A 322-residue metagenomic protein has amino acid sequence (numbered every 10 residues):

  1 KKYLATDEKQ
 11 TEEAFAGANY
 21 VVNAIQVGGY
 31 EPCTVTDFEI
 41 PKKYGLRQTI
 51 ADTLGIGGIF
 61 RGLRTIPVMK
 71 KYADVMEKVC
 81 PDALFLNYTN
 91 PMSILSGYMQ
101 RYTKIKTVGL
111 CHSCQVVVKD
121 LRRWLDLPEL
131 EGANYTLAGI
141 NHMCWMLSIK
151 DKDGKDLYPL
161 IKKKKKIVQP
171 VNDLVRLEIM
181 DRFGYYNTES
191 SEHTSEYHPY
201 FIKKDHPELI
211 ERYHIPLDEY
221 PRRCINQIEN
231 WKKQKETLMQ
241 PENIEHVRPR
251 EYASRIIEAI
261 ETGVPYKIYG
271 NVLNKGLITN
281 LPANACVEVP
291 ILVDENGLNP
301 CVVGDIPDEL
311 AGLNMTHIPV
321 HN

Functional and structural regions predicted by a protein language model:
K1-N19, Q26-G29, Q48-L54, G62 (+1 more regions): A structured beta-alpha segment of the ubiquitous adenosine-cofactor-binding alpha/beta core
T6-T11, N90-I94, G276: Short, internal active-site loops enriched in acidic
Y20-K42: Short, solvent-exposed beta-strand-terminating loops
V21, F85, G297: Receiver (REC) domain switch-region micro-motif
T36-I59: Aromatic- and acidic-residue-enriched carbohydrate-binding clefts of CAZyme catalytic domains
R61-V68, S113, R248, T316: Soluble or luminal CAZymes and related metallo-dependent hydrolases
T65, K71-C144, K150: Internal, well-ordered domain-core segments that constitute the primary functional module of diverse proteins
R123-N322: Long, compositionally biased stretches enriched for glycine and/or charged residues
